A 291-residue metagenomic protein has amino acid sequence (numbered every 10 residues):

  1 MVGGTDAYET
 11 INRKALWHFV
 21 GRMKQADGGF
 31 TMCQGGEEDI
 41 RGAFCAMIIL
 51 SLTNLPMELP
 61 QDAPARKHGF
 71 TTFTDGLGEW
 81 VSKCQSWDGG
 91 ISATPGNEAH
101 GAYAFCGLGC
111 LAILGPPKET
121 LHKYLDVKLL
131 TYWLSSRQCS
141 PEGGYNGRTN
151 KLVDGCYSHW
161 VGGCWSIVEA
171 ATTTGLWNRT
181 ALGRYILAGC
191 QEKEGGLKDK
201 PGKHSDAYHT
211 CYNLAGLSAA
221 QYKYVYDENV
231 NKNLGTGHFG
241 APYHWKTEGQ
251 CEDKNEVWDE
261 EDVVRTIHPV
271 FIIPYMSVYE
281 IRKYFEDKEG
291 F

Functional and structural regions predicted by a protein language model:
M1-C45, I49: Extended ligand-binding groove/face enriched in aromatic
G4-T5, G29-F30, G90-I91, G144 (+2 more regions): Intrinsically disordered, low-complexity regions
T5-R13, M57-T74, L121-Y124, T174-G175: HEAT/armadillo-like alpha-solenoid scaffolds in large eukaryotic assembly and transport factors
I11, E37-R41, H68, T72 (+6 more regions): Residues within HEAT/ARM-like alpha-solenoid scaffolds
F19-G36, D75-A102, K128-C156, I186-K203: Glycine- and aromatic-rich loop/turn segments at beta-sheet edges
C45-I48, A102, C106-G109, W160 (+1 more regions): Alpha-solenoid helical repeat scaffolds
P56, D62-A63, C110-S136, S140 (+1 more regions): Terminal, non-catalytic domain-edge segments
